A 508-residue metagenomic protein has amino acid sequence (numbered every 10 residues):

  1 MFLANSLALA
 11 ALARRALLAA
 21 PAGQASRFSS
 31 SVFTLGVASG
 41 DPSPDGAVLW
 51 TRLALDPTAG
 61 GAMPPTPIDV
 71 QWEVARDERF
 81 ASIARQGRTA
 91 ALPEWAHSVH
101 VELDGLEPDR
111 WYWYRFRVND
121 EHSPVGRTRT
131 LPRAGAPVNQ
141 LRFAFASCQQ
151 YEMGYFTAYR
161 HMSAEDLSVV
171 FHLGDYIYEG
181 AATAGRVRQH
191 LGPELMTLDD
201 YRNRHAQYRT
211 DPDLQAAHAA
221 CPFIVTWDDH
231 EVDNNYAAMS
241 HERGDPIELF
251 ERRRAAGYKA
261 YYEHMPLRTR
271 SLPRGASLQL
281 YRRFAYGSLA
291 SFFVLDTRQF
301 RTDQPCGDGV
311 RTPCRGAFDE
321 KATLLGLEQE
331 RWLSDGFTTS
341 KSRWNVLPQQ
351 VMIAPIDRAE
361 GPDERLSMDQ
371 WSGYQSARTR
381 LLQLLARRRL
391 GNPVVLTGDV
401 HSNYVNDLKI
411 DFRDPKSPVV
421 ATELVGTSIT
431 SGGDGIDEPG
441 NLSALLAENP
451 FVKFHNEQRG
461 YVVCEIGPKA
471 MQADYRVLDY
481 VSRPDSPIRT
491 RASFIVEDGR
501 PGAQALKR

Functional and structural regions predicted by a protein language model:
F2-R14, P21-R508: Metal-dependent phosphoester/phosphodiester hydrolase catalytic core
